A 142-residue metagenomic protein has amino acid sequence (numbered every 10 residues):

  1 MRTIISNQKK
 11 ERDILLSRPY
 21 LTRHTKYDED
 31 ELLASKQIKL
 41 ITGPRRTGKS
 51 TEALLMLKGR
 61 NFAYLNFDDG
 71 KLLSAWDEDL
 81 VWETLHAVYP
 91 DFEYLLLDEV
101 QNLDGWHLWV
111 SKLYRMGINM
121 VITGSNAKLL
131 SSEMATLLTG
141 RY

Functional and structural regions predicted by a protein language model:
M1-Y142: Phosphate-binding site recognition
